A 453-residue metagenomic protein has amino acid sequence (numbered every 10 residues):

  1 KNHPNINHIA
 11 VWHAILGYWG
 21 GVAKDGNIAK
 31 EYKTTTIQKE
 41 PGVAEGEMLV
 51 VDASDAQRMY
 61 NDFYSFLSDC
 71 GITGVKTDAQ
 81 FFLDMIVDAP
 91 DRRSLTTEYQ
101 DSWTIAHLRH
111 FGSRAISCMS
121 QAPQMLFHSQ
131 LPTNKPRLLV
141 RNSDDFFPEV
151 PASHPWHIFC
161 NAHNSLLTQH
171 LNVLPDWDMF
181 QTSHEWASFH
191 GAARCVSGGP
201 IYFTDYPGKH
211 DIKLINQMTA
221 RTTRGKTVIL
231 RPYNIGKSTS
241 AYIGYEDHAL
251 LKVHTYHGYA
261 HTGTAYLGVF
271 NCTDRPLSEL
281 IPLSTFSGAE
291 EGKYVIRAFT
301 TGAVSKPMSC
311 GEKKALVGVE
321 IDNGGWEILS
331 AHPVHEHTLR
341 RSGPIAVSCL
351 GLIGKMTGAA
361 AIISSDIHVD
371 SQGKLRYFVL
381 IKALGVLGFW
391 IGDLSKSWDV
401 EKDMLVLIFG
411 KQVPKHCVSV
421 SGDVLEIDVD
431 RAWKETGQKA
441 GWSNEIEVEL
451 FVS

Functional and structural regions predicted by a protein language model:
K1-I6, G21, G26-S54, I86-V87 (+2 more regions): Preference for well-ordered, secondary-structure-rich cores of eukaryotic proteins
K1-Y18, L108-R109: Acidic/aromatic-lined carbohydrate-recognition and catalytic surfaces of CAZymes acting on diverse glycans
I6-A10, G74-K76, R114-I116: Structural preference for beta-strand elements that scaffold enzyme active sites
W12, F66-I86: Short acidic catalytic loops
W19-S65, D69-C70, S102-I212, Y233-K237 (+2 more regions): Glycan-recognition surfaces
R194-S197, Y202, Y242-G292, I328-H332 (+1 more regions): Carbohydrate-binding surface patches
F286-G302, G392-P414: Solvent-exposed beta-hairpin/edge-strand motifs
S309-I363, L387, S419-S453: C-terminal beta-strand-rich structural cap/linker in extracellular carbohydrate-active enzymes
